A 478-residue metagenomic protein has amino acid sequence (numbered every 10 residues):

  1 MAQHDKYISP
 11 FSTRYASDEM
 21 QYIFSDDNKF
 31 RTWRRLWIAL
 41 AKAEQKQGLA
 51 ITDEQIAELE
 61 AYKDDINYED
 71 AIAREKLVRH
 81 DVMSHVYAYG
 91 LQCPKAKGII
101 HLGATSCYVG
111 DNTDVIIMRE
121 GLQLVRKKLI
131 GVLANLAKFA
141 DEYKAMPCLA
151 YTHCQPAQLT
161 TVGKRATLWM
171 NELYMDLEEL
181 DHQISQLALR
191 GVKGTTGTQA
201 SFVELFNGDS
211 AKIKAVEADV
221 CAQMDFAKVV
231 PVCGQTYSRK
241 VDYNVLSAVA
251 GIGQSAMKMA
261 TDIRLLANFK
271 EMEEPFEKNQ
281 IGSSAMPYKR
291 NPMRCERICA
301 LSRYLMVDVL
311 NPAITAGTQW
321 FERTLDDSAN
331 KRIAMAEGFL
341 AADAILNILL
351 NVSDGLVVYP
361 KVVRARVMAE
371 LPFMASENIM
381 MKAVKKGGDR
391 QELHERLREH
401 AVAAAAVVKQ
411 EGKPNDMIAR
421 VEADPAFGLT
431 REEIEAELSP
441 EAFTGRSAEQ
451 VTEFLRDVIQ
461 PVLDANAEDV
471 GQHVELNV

Functional and structural regions predicted by a protein language model:
A2-A200, F206-D219, G282-S283, M293-R297 (+4 more regions): A helix-coil-helix interface module used to build multimeric assemblies and to scaffold catalytic/cofactor sites
Q21-S25, D70-I72, Q280-A300, E322-E337 (+4 more regions): Short beta-alpha connecting loops at secondary-structure transitions that line or flank enzyme active sites
L40-A43, V125, L129-V132, L136-F139 (+14 more regions): Amphipathic alpha-helices that form helix-helix packing interfaces
A137, D141-G163, E273-K289, E322-A329 (+1 more regions): Glycine-rich cofactor-pocket loops
A218-Q235: A short, charged helix-loop
T236-E271, Q280-A341: A conserved active-site cap/scaffold subdomain adjacent to cofactor or substrate pockets
E273, R396-A403: Active/binding-pocket-proximal capping segment
Y304-R390, R396: Long, amphipathic alpha-helical stalk/connector segments used for oligomerization, subunit docking, or mechanical
